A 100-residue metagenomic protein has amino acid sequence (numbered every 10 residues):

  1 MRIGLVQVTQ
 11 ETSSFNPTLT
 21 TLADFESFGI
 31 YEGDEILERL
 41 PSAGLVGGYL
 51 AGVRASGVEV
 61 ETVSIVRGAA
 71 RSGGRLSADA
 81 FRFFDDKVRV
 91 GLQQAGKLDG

Functional and structural regions predicted by a protein language model:
M1-S56: N-terminal amphipathic/basic leader segments beginning at the initiator methionine
G4-E11, P17, F25, G73-G100: Active-site histidine-anchored catalytic micro-motif
L5, T62-S64: Conserved beta-strand scaffold positions in the cores of enzyme catalytic domains, especially in NTP/NDP-utilizing
G29-E32, S64-G73: Gly-rich Lys/Arg/Thr-decorated short loops/hinges at beta-loop-alpha junctions or inter-strand turns that position
G48, V53, V66-A70, R82: Conserved active-site "lid/cap" helical segment
S56-V58, L76: Glycine/alanine-rich phosphate-binding loops at beta-alpha junctions
V58-V60, L98-D99: Loop/turn elements at helix/coil->beta-strand transitions in domains of secreted/extracellular proteins
